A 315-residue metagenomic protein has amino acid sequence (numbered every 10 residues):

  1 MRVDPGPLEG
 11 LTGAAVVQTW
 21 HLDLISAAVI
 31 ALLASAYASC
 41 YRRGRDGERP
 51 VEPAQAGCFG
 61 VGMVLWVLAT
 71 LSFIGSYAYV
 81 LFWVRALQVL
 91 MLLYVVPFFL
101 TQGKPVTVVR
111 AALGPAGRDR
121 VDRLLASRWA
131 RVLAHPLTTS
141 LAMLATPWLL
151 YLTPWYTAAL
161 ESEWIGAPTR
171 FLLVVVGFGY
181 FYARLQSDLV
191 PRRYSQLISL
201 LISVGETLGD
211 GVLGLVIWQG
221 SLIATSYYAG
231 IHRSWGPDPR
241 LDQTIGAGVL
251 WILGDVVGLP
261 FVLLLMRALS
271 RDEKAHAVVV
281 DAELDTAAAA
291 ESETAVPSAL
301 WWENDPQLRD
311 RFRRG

Functional and structural regions predicted by a protein language model:
M1-G315: Alpha-helical membrane segments of multi-pass proteins
